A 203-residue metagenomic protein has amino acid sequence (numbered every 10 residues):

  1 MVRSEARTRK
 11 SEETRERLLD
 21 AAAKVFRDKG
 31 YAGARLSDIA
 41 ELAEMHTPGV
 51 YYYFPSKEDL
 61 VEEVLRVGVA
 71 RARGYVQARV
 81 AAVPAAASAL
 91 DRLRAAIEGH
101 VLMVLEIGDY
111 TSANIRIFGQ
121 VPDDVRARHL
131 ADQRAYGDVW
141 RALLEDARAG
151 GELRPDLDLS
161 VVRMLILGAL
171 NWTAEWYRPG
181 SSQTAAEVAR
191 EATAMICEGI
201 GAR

Functional and structural regions predicted by a protein language model:
M1-E13, V80-V83: N-terminal intrinsically disordered/low-complexity leader segments
M1-V2, L102, E106, G137-G150 (+3 more regions): C-terminal peripheral helix-coil segments that are non-catalytic and often amphipathic
T14-A22, I39, V64-V76, W140: Generic hydrophobic, amphipathic alpha-helix propensity
R17, A21, V25-D59, E63: Helix-turn-helix
D28-A32, I107, G150: Short coil/turn segments at alpha/beta junctions that flank glycine-rich nucleotide-binding fingerprints
D59, L102-R141: Short secondary-structure transition hinges
E63, Q77-I107, R163-I166, A189: Hydrophobic alpha-helical connector segments
V67-A78, D124-G150, L159-M164, G168 (+1 more regions): Amphipathic alpha-helical packing segments from all-alpha helical-bundle domains
